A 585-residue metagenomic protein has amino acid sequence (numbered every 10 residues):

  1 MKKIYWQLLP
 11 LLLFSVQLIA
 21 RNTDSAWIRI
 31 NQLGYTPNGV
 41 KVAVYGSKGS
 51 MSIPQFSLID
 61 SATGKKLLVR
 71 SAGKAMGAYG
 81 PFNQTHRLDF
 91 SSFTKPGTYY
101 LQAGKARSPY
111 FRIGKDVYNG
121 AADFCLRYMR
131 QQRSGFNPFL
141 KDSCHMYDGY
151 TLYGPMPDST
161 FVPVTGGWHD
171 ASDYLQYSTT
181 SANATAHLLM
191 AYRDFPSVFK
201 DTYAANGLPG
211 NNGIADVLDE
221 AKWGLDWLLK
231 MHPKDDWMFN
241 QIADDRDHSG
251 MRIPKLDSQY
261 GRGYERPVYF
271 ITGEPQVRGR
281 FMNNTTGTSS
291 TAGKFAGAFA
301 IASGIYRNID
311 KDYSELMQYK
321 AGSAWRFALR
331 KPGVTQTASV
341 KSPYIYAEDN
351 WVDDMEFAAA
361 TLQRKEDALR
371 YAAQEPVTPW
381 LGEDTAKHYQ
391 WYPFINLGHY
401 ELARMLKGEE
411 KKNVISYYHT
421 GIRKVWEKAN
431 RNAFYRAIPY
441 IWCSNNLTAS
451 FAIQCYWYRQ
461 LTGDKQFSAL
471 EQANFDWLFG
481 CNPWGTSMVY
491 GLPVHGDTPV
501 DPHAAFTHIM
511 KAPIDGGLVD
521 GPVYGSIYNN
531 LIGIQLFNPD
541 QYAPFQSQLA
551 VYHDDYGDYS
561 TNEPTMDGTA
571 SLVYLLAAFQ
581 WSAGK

Functional and structural regions predicted by a protein language model:
M1-T23: Bacterial Sec-dependent N-terminal signal peptides
R21-L33: Short, compositionally biased P/S/T/A/G/V-rich stretches that sit at domain boundaries
Q32-P109, K115, R130-A186, A191 (+8 more regions): Aromatic (Trp/Tyr) and acidic
F199-G207, W237-Q241, D312-S314: Short, glycine/acidic-rich hinge or "gate" loops at secondary-structure transitions that mediate conformational
N206-I214: Acidic, glycine-anchored loop motifs typical of Ca2+
V217-I242: Carboxylate/His-rich catalytic cores and anion/metal-binding grooves
R278-N283, A338-Y346, L381-A386, A433-I441 (+1 more regions): Active-site-adjacent structural elements in folded domains
A292, A296-Y306, S314-E366, E375 (+1 more regions): Aromatic-lined, polymer-binding surfaces characteristic of secreted/periplasmic polysaccharide-degrading enzymes
